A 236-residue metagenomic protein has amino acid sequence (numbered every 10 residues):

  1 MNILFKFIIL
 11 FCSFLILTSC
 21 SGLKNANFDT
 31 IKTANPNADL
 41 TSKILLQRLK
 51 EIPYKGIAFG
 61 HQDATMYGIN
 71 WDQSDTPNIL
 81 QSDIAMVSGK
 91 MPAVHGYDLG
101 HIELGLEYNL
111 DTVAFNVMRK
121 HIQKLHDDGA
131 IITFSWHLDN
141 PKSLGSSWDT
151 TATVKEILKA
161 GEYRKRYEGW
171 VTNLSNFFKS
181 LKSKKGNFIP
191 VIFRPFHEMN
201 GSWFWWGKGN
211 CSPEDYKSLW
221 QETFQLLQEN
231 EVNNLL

Functional and structural regions predicted by a protein language model:
M1-I8: Bacterial N-terminal signal peptides that target proteins for export
I3, Q47-I52, I84-V87, I122-L125 (+1 more regions): A general structural signal for short secondary-structure junctions and capping/turn motifs
I9-F14: Hydrophobic helical h-region of N-terminal Sec-dependent signal peptides in bacterial secretory/periplasmic proteins
T18-S19: C-terminal motif of bacterial Sec signal peptides marking the signal peptidase cleavage site
L23-V94, G100, Y108-T112: N-terminal module-boundary/linker segments of secreted carbohydrate-active enzymes
S74-P77, Q81, A85-M86, W220 (+1 more regions): Surface-exposed substrate-engagement region within the catalytic domains of secreted or surface-exposed extracellular
G100-E229, N233: Substrate-binding cleft of extracellular glycoside hydrolase catalytic domains
